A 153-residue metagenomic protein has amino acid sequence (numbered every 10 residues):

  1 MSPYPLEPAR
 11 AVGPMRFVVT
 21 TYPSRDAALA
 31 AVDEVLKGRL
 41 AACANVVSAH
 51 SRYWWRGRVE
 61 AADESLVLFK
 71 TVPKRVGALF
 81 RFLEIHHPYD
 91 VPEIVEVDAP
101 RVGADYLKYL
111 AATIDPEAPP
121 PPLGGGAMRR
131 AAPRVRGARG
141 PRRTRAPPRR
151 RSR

Functional and structural regions predicted by a protein language model:
M1-G124, R129-V135, R142-R143, R149-R153: Positively charged, small/polar-rich N-terminal and surface patches that mediate targeting and assembly and bind
